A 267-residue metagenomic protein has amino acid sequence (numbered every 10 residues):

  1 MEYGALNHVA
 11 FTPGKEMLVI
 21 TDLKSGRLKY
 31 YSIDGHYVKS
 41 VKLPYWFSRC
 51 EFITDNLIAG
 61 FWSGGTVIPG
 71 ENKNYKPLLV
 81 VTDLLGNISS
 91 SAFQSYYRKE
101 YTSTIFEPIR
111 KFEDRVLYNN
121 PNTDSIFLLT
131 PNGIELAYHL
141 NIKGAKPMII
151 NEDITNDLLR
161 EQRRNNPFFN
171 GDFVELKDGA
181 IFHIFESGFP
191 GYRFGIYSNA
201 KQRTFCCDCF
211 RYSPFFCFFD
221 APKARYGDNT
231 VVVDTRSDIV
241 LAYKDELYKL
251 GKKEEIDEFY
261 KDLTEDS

Functional and structural regions predicted by a protein language model:
E2-G4, S40-Y45, F93-Y101, H139-I142 (+2 more regions): Surface loop/turn motifs at the tips and blade-to-blade linkers of beta-strand repeat domains
E2-H8, T12-P77, S91-R98: Asp-box/WD-like beta-propeller blade repeats and closely related beta-sheet repeat scaffolds
G4-A10, Y45-D55, K99-P108, F168-D172 (+1 more regions): Repeated scaffold domains used in trafficking and secretory/extracellular systems, primarily beta-propellers
G14-E16, D55-N56, E113-R115, K177-D178 (+1 more regions): Short coil/turn segments that connect the beta-strands within blades of beta-propeller domains
S32-I33, N74-G86, Y192-K201, S267: Beta-propeller blade signature
K73-G133: Loop-centered beta-sheet repeat module
E135-N166, N199-D228, L241: Conserved blade-ending motifs and adjacent loop-strand segments that build the rim/top face of beta-propeller domains
Y226-S267: Blade-level signature of beta-propeller repeat domains, shared across WD40, Kelch, NHL, RCC1 and BNR/Asp-box propellers
